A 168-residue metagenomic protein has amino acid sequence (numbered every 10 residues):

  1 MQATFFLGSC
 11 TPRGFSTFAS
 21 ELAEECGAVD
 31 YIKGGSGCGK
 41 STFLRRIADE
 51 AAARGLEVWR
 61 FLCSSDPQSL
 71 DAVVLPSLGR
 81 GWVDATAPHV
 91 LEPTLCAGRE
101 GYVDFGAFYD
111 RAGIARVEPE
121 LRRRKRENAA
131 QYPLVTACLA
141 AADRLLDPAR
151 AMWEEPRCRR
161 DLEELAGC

Functional and structural regions predicted by a protein language model:
M1-L22, P156-C168: N-terminal pre-Walker A segment at the start of P-loop NTPase domains
Q2-P12, D49-A115, P119-L121: Conserved nucleotide-sensing/catalytic segment adjacent to the nucleotide-binding pocket in NTP-handling enzymes
D30-I32: Hydrophobic anchor at the beta1->P-loop junction of P-loop NTPases
G35-S36: The conserved Walker
G39: Conserved glycine(s) of the Walker
F43: Hydrophobic positions on the alpha1 helix immediately C-terminal to the Walker A/P-loop
R46: Active-site signature of alpha/beta-hydrolase-fold catalytic machinery across serine- and Asp/Cys-nucleophile hydrolases
P119-C168: An accessory alpha-helical subdomain
